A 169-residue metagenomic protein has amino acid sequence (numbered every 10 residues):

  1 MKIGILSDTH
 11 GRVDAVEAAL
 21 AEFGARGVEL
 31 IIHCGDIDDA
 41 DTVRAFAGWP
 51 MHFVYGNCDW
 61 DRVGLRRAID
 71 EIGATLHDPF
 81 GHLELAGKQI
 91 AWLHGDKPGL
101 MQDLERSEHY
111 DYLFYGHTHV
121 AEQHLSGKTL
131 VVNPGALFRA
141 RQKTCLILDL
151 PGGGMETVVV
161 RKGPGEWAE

Functional and structural regions predicted by a protein language model:
K2-H10, Q89-G95, L130-G135, T157-V159: Active-site-proximal beta-strand elements of phosphoester/diester hydrolases
K2-L85: Core catalytic region of metal-dependent phosphoesterases/phosphodiesterases, especially metallo-beta-lactamase-like
H10-A15, D38-D41, C58-G64, K97-Q102 (+2 more regions): Active-site environment of divalent metal-dependent phosphoester hydrolases
A18, A25, H77-A86, E108 (+2 more regions): Binuclear metal-dependent phosphoesterase catalytic core
L30, I90, Y112: Short, Asp-centered acidic motifs that coordinate Mg2+ and/or phosphate in catalytic or ligand-binding sites
I32, H52-V54, F114, L130-V132 (+1 more regions): Hydrophobic/aromatic beta-strand patches that form the interior of the parallel beta-sheet core in alpha/beta enzyme
R44-G48, L104-S107, S126: Short, conserved loop/helix-junction motifs that constitute active-site signature segments in enzyme catalytic cores
Y55, R62-H109, R139-Q142, E166-E169: Active-site-proximal segments of metal-dependent phosphoesterases and phosphodiesterases across multiple
